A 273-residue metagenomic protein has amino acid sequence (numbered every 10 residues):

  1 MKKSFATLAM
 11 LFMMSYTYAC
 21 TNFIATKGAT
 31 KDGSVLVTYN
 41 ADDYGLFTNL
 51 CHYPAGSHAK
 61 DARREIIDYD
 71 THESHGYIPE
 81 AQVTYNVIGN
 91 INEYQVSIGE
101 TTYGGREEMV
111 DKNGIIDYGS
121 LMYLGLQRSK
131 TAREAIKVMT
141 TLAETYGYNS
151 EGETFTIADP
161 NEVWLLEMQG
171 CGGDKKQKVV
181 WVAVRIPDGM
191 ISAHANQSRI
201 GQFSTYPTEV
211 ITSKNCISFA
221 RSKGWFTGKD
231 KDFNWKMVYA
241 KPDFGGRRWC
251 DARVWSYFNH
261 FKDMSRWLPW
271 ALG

Functional and structural regions predicted by a protein language model:
S4-M13: Sec-dependent N-terminal signal peptides
M13-M14, R106: Single-residue recognition of alpha-helix boundary sites
S15-A19: Sec/Tat signal peptide C-region and signal peptidase I cleavage site
C20-Y118, V138-G273: A contiguous strand-loop segment
V110-D111, S120-S129: Second-shell loop/turn segments in exported
